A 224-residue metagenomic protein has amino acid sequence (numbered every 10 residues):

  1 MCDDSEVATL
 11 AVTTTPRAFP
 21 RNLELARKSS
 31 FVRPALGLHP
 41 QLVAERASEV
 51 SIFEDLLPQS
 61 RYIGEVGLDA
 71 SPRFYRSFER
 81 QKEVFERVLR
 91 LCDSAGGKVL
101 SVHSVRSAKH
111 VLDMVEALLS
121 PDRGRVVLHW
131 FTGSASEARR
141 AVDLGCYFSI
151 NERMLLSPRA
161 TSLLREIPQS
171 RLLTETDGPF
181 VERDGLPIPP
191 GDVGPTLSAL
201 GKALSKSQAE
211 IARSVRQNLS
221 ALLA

Functional and structural regions predicted by a protein language model:
M1-A224: Mid-domain alpha/beta scaffold segments of enzyme catalytic cores
